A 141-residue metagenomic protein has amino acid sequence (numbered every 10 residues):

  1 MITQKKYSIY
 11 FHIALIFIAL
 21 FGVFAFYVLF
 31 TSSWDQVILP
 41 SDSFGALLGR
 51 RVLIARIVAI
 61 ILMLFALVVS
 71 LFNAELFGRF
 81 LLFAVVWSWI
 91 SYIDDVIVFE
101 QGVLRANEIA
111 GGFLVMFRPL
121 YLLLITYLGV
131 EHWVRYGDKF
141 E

Functional and structural regions predicted by a protein language model:
M1-V28, L128, R135-E141: Cytosolic juxtamembrane helix and N-cap/initiation of the first transmembrane helix
F17-V58: Hydrophobic transmembrane helix segments
A19-Y27, V85-V96: Aromatic-anchored segments of alpha-helical transmembrane domains
L29-L39, I93-R105: Juxtamembrane "helix-exit" motif on the non-cytosolic side of transmembrane helices
L48-M63, G111-Y121: Alpha-helical transmembrane segments of polytopic membrane proteins
L62-W89: Loop-to-transmembrane helix junctions at the membrane interface
L81-Y92, V115-L122: Hydrophobic alpha-helical segments of small multi-pass membrane proteins
G102-R135: Alpha-helical membrane-associated segments of multi-pass integral membrane proteins
